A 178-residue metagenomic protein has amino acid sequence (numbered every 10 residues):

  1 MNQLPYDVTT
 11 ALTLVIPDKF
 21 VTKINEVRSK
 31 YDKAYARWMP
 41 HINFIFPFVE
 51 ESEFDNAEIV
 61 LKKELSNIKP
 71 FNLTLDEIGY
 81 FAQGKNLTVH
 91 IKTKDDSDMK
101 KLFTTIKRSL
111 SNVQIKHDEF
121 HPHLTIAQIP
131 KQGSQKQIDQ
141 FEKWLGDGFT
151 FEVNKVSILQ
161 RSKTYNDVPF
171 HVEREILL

Functional and structural regions predicted by a protein language model:
M1-L178: Histidine-dependent nucleotide/RNA phosphoesterase domain, centered on the 2H-phosphoesterase fold with its duplicated
